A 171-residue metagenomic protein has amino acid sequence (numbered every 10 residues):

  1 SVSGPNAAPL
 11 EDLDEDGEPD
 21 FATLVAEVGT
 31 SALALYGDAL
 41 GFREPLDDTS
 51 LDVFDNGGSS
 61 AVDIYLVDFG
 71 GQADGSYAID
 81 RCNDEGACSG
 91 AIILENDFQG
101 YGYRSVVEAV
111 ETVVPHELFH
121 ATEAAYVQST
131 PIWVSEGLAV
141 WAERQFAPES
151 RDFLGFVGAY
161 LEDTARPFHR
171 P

Functional and structural regions predicted by a protein language model:
V2-I132, L138, A142, P148-D152 (+1 more regions): Juxtacatalytic substrate-recognition/specificity segment
